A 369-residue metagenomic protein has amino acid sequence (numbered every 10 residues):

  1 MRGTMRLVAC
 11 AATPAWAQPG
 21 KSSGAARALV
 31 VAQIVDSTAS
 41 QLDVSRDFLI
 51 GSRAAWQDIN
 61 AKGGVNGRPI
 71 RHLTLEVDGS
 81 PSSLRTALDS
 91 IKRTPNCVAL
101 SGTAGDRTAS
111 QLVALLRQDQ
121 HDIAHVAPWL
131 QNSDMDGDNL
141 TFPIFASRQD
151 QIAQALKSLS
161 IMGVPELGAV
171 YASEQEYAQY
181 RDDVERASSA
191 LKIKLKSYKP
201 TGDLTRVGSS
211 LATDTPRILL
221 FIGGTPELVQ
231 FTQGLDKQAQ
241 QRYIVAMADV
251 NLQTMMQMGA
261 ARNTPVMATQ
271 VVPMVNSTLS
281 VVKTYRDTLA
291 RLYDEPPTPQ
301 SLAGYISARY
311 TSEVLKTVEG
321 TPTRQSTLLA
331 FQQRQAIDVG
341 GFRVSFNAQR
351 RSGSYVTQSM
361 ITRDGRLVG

Functional and structural regions predicted by a protein language model:
R2-K21: N-terminal twin-arginine translocation
P19-K21, A28, D43-F48, G63-M135 (+2 more regions): Beta-alpha junction/loop-to-helix N-cap segments that form part of ligand/metal-binding clefts
S22-R53, L75-P81, Q175-Y177, P296-S301: Extracytoplasmic "Venus flytrap"
D43-V65, D183-A187: Short, polar/charged alpha-helical segment
C97-K196, Y243-A261, P265: Extracytoplasmic ligand/sensor domains, especially the bilobed periplasmic-binding protein
P143-G168, Q179, D203-R206, L228 (+3 more regions): Hydrophobic alpha-helical segments within soluble ligand-binding/sensing domains
T232-Y305: Extracellular/periplasmic periplasmic-binding protein-like sensory domains
R291-S301, S312-G369: Segments of small-molecule ligand-sensing domains
